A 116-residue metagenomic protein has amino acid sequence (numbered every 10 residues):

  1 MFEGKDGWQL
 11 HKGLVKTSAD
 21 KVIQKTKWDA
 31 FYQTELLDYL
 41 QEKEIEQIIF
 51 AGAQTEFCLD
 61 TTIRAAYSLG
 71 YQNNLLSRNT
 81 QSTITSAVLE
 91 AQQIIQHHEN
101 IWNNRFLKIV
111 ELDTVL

Functional and structural regions predicted by a protein language model:
F2-L116: Active-site-adjacent betaalpha module
